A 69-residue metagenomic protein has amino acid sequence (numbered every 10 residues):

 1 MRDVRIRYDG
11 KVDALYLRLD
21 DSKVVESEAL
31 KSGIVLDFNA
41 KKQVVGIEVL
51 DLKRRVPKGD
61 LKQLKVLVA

Functional and structural regions predicted by a protein language model:
M1, S22-K23, L52-V56: Metal/cofactor-centered catalytic core regions of large enzymes
M1, V24-A29, V68-A69: Short, solvent-exposed secondary-structure boundary motifs
M1-V12: Short, compositionally biased leader-like segments
R7-D9, D20, L67: Small/flexible residues
V12, K31, G59-L61: Short connector loops at helix/strand junctions that flank enzyme active sites, especially segments positioning acidic
A14-E48: Amphipathic, hydrophobic secondary-structure cores in small proteins
V45-V68: C-terminal structural segments of small proteins and small subunits
